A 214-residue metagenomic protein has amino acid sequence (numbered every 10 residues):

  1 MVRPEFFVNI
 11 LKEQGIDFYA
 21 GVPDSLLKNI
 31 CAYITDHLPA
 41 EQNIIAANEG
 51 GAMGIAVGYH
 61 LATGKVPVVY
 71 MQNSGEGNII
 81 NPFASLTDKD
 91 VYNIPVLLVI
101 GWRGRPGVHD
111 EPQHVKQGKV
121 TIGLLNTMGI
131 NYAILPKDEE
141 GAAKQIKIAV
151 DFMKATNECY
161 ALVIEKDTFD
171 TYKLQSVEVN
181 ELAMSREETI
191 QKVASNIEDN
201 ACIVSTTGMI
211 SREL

Functional and structural regions predicted by a protein language model:
M1-I122, N126-I130, I134-L214: Thiamine diphosphate
